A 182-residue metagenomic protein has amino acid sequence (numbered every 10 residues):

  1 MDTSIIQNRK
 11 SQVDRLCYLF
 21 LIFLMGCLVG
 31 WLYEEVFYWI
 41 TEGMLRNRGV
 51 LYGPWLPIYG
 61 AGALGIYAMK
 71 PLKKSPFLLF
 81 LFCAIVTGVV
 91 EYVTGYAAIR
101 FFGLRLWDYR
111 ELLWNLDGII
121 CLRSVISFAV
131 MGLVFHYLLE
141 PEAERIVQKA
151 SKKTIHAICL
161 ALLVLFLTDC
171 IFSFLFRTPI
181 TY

Functional and structural regions predicted by a protein language model:
D2-Y182: Aromatic-rich, lipid-facing transmembrane alpha helices and their immediate juxtamembrane interface loops in integral
